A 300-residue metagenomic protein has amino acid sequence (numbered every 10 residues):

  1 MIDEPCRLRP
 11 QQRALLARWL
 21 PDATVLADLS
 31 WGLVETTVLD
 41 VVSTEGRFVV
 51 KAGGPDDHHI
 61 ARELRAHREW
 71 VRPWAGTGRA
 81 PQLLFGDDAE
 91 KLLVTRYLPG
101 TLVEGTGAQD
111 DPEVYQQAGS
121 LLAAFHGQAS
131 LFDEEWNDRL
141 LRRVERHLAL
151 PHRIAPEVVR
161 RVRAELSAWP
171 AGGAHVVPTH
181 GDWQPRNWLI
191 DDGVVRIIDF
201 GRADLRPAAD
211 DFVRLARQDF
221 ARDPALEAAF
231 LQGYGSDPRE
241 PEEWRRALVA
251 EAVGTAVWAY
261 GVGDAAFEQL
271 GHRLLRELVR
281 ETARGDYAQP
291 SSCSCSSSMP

Functional and structural regions predicted by a protein language model:
M1-A27: Juxta-kinase regulatory segment immediately upstream of eukaryotic protein kinase catalytic domains
G32-T44, V49-V50, A164-F212, S297: Active-site acidic catalytic loop and adjacent metal/ATP-binding pocket of ATP-dependent phosphoryl transfer enzymes
R47-R96, T101-F125, A225: A conserved alpha-helical element in kinase catalytic cores
H58, V177-P178, D191-E242: Active-site Asp-x-Gly
V71, L122, H126-S130, A216 (+1 more regions): Protein kinase-like catalytic domain
P81-G86, Y97-R160, A164, P170-V176 (+3 more regions): A cross-family kinase active-site recognition segment
L92-Q109, E145-L150, A250-E268: A glycine-centered beta->alpha junction motif in the catalytic cores of kinase/phosphotransferase enzymes
R214-P300: Helix-rich C-terminal or lid/interface subdomains of diverse kinases
